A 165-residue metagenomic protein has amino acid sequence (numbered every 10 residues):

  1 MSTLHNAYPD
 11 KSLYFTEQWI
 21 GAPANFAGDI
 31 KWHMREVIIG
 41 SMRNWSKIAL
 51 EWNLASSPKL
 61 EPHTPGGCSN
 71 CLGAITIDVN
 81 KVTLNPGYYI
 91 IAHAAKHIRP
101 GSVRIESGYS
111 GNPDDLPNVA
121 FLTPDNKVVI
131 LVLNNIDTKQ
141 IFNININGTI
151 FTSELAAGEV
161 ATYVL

Functional and structural regions predicted by a protein language model:
M1-L165: Substrate-binding and catalytic surfaces of secreted/luminal carbohydrate-active proteins
